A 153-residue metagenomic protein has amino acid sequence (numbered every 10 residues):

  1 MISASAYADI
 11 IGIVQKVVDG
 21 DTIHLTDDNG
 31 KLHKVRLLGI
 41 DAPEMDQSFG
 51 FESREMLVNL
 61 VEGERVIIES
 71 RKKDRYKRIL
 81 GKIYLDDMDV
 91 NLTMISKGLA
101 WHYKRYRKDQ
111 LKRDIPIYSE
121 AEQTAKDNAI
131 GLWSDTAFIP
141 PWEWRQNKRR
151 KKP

Functional and structural regions predicted by a protein language model:
I2-P153: Small beta-barrel nucleic-acid-binding modules, primarily SNase/OB-fold domains and secondarily Tudor-like barrels
